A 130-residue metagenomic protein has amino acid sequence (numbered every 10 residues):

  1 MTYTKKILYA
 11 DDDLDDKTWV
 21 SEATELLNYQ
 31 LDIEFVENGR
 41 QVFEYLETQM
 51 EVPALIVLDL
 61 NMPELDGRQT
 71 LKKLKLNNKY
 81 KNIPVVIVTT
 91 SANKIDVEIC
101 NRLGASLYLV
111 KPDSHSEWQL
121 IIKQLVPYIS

Functional and structural regions predicted by a protein language model:
L14-F35: Two-component/phosphorelay signaling modules centered on CheY-like receiver
F35-L55, Q119: Acidic, metal-coordinating helix/loop segments flanking the phosphotransfer/catalytic sites of two-component signaling
L58-D59: Active-site residues of response regulator receiver
M62: Receiver (REC) domain active-site loop signature in two-component systems and cognate sites in sensor histidine kinases
D113-Q124: C-terminal output helix
